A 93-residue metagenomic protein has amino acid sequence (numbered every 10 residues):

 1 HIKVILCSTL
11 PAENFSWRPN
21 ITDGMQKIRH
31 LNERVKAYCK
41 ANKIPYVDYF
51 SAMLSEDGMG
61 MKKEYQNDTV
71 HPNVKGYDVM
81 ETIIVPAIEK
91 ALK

Functional and structural regions predicted by a protein language model:
H1-K3: A short helix->loop->beta-strand "cap" motif at the edges of active sites that frequently abuts
L10-K93: Catalytic His-Asp segment of secreted/periplasmic serine-dependent ester chemistry enzymes
